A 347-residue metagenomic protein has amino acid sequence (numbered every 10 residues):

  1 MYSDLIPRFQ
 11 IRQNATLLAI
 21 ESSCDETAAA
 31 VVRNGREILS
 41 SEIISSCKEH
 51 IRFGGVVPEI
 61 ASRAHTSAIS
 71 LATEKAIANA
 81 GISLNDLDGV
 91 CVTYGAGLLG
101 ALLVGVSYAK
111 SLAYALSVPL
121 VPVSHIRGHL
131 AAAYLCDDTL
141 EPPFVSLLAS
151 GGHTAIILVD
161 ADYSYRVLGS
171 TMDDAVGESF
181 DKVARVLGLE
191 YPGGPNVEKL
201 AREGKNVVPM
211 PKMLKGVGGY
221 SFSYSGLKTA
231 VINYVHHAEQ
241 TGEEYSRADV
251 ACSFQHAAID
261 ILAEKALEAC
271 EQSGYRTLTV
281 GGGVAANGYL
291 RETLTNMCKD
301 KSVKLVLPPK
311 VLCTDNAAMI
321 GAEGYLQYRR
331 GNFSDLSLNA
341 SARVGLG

Functional and structural regions predicted by a protein language model:
Y2-A15, V123-V145, E323: Conserved phosphate-binding catalytic cores of ATP/NTP-utilizing and phosphoryl-transfer enzymes
L5, R12-D86, V92-A96, H125: N-terminal beta-alpha supersecondary unit
T27-V32, S146-L148, T154-L158: Short beta-strand scaffold segments in enzyme catalytic cores
S83, K199-L278, N287-K301, Y328: A contiguous, well-structured pocket-lining segment that forms one wall/lid of small-molecule binding clefts in soluble
V92-G95, L112, S150, L278-N287: Glycine-rich beta-strand-to-loop/alpha-helix junction loops that act as flexible
P122-V123, L278, T295-I320: Conserved phosphate-binding/catalytic loops in two-lobed NTP-binding clefts
S124-R127, D138, A161-E203, K228-H237: Glycine-rich phosphate-binding loop plus the immediately following alpha-helix
A131, P308-L346: Glycine-rich phosphate-binding/hydrolytic loop that grips phosphoryl groups
